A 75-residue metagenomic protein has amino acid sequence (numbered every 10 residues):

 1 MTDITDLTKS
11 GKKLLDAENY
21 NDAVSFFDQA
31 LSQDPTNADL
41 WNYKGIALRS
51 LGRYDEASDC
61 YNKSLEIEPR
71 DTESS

Functional and structural regions predicted by a protein language model:
Q29-S32, N62-E66: Conserved structural position within tetratricopeptide repeats
